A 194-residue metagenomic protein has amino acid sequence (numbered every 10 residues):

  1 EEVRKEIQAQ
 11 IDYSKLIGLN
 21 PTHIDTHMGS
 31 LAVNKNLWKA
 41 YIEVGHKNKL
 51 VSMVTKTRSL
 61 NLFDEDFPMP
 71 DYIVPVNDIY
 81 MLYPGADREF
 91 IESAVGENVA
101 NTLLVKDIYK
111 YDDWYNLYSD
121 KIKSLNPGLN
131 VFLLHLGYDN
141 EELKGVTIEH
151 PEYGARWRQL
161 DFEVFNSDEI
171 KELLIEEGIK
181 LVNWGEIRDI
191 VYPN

Functional and structural regions predicted by a protein language model:
E1-E2, N36: Divalent-metal (Mg2+/Mn2+/Ca2+)-assisted nucleotide/phosphate chemistry catalytic cores
E2, Y109-D113, Y153: Alpha-helix N-cap and loop-to-helix initiation/capping positions
E2-Q8: Glycine-rich anion/phosphate-binding loops
Q8-N98, V105-S119, K123: Catalytic domains of cell-wall/extracellular-matrix polysaccharide-remodeling enzymes, centered on de-N-acetylation
L16-I17, W114, Y118-I148, G154: Catalytic grooves of carbohydrate-active enzymes
I24, F132, L174: Conserved, mostly hydrophobic/aromatic
T26-H27, T55-R58, L134-G137, W184-I187: Active-site-proximal beta-strand/loop segments in catalytic clefts of secreted hydrolases
S52-M53, H150-N194: C-terminal domain-boundary segment and adjacent tail
